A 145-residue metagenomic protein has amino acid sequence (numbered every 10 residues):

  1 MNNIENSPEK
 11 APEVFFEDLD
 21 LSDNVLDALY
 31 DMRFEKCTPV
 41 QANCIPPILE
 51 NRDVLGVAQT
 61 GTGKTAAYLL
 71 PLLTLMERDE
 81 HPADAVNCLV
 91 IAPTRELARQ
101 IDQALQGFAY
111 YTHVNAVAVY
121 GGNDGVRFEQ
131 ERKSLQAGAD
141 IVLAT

Functional and structural regions predicted by a protein language model:
M1-P8: N-terminal acidic, proline/glycine-rich, low-complexity intrinsically disordered segments
P8-V57, T74: Conserved pre-motif I regulatory segment
E13-F16, A67, T94, R132: Generic secondary-structure boundary/loop-capping signal
D23-D27, D31-F34, H81-A144: Conserved nucleic-acid-binding Ia/Ib motif block in the N-terminal RecA-like helicase ATPase lobe
A42-V54, T65-A83, I91, A104-F108: Walker A/P-loop NTP-binding motif
A58-T62: The conserved Walker
